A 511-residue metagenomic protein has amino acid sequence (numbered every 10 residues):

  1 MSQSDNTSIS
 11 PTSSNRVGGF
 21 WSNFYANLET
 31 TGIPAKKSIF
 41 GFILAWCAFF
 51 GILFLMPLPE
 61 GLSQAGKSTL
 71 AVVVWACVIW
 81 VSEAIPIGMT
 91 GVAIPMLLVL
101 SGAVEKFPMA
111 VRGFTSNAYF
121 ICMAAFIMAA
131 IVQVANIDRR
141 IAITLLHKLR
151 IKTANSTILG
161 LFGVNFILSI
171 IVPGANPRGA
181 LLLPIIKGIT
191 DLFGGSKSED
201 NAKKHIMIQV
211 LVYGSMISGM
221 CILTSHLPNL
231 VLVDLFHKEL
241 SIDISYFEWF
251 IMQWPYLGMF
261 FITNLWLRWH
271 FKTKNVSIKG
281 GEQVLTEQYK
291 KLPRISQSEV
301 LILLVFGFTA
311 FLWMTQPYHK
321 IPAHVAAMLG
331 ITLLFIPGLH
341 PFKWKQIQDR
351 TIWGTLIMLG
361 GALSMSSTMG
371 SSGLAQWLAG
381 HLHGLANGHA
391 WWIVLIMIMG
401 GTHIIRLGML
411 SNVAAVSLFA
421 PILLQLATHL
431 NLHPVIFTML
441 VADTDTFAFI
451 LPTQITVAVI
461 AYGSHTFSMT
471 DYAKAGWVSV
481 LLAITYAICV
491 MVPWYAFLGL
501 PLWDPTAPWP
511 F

Functional and structural regions predicted by a protein language model:
S2-L44, F49-M56, V134-I137, A175-R178 (+3 more regions): Juxtamembrane and boundary regions of transmembrane helices in multi-pass small-molecule transporters and channels
T30, L58, M89-S196, W353-T355 (+1 more regions): Membrane-embedded alpha-helical segments and adjacent helix-loop junctions characteristic of multi-pass solute
K36-A45, Q64-L70, V81-G91, M109-F126 (+7 more regions): Helical membrane-embedded segments and adjacent short helical loop/helix-boundary regions of multi-pass membrane
F40, L44-G51, A71-V78, A93 (+13 more regions): Lipid-exposed faces of alpha-helical membrane segments in multi-pass integral membrane proteins
F49-L53, L70-W80, P95-G102, I121-I131 (+3 more regions): Central hydrophobic cores of alpha-helical transmembrane segments in multi-pass inner-membrane proteins across all
P59-A65, V74-V92, F261, L265-W269 (+3 more regions): Flexible hinge motifs at transmembrane-helix junctions and intramembrane kinks/re-entrant loops in multi-pass membrane
E60-A71, T115-I127, R178, P322-I331 (+2 more regions): Structural signature of hydrophobic alpha-helical transmembrane segments
V78-I87, V164-G174, Y213-L223, L312-Y318 (+2 more regions): Transmembrane alpha-helix interface/packing and boundary motifs in multi-pass membrane proteins, characterized by
